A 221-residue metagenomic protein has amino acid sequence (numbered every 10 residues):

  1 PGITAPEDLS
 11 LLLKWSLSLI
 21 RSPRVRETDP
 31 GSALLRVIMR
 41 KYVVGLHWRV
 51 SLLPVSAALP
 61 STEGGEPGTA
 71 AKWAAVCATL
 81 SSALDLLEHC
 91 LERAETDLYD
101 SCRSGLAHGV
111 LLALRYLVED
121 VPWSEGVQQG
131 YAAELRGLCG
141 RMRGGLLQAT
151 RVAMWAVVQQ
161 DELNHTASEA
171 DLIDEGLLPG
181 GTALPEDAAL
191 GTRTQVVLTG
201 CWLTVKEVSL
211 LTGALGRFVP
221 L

Functional and structural regions predicted by a protein language model:
P1, G31-E66, L106-A132, W202-L221: HEAT-repeat alpha-solenoid elements in large eukaryotic scaffold proteins
I3-P23, L52-E95, G130-L190: Amphipathic alpha-helical segments within extended alpha-helical solenoids and repeat-rich scaffolds in large
R24-I38, V76-A83, D97-L117, L138-M142 (+2 more regions): Extended HEAT/HEAT-like alpha-solenoid repeat tracts in very large eukaryotic scaffold/adaptor proteins
